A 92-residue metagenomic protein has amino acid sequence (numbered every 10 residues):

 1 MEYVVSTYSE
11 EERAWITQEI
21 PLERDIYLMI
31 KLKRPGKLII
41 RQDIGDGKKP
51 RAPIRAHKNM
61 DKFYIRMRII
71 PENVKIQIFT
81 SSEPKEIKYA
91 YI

Functional and structural regions predicted by a protein language model:
M1-D25: Solvent-exposed, flexible loop/coil segments flanking beta-strands in beta-rich domains
V4-T7, K49-N59: Solvent-exposed serine/threonine-rich low-complexity stretches and specific carbohydrate-binding patches
Q18-I20, R55-P71: Beta-sandwich interaction modules
E19-E23, D43-I44, S81-S82: Secondary-structure transition/turn motif
R24-L28, R68-P84: Noncatalytic modules at the cell exterior or secretory-pathway interfaces, chiefly beta-strand-rich lectin/adhesion
L32-I39, E83-P84: Extended, low-complexity, turn-rich repeat/linker tracts enriched in Gly/Pro/Ser/Thr and Asp/Glu that occur
G36-P50: Short, surface-exposed beta-strand/strand-loop-strand elements in extracellular ectodomains
S82-I92: Exposed low-complexity, polar/acidic, P/S/T/G-rich flexible segments that act as propeptides, protease-susceptible
